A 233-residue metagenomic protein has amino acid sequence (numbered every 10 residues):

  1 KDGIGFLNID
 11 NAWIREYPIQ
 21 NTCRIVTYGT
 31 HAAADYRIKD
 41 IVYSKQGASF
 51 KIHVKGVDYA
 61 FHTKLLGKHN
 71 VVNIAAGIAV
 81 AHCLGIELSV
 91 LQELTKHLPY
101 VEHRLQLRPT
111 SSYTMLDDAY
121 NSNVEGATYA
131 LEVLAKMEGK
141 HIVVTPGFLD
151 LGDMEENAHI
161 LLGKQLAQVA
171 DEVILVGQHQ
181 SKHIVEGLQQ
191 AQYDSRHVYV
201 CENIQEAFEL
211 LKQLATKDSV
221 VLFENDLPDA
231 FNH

Functional and structural regions predicted by a protein language model:
K1: Substrate-engagement module of ASCE P-loop NTPases
G5-N8: ADP-ribose/adenylate-binding Rossmann-like module
N11-A12, P228: Short, internal active-site loops enriched in acidic
A12-Y59, V101-E102, T128: Extended acidic/charged loop-beta regions that coordinate divalent cations and stabilize anionic phosphate/carboxylate
I19-R24, Q46, G56, L66-H69 (+1 more regions): ATP-dependent carboxylate-amine ligase
I41, H69-N70: C-terminal accessory "lid"/substrate-recognition subdomains
F61-K64: Beta-strand/loop nucleic-acid-binding surfaces
